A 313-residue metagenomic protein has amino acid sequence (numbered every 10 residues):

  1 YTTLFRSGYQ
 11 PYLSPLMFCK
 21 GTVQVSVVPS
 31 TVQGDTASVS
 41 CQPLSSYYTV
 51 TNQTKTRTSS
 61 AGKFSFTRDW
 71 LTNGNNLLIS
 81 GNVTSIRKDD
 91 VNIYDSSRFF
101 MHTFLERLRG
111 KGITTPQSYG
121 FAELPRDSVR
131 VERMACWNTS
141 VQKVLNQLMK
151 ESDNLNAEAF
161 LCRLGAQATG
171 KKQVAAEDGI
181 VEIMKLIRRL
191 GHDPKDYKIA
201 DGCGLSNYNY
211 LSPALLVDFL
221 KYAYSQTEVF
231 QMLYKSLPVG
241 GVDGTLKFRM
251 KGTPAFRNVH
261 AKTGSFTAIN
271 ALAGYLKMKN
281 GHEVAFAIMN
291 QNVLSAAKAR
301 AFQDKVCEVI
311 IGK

Functional and structural regions predicted by a protein language model:
Y1-P194, K313: Conserved serine DD-peptidase/penicillin-binding transpeptidase domain and beta-lactam-recognizing active-site
E151, E158-K313: Small-residue-rich helix-loop
